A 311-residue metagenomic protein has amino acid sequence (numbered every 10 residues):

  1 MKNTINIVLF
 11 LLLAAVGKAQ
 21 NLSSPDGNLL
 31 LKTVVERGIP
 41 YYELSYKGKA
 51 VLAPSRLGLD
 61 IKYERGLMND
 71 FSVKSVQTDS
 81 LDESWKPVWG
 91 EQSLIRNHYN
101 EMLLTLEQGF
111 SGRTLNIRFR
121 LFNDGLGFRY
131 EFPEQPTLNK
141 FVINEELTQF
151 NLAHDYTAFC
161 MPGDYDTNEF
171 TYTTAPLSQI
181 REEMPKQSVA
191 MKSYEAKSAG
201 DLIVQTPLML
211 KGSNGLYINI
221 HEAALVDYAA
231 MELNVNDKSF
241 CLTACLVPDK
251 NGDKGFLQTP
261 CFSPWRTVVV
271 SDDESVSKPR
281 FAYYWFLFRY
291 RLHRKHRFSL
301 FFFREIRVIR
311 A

Functional and structural regions predicted by a protein language model:
M1-N21: Bacterial Sec-dependent N-terminal signal peptides
K2, Y290-R310: Short, low-complexity, charge-dense intrinsically disordered segments
L11, T206, F298-F301: N-terminal compositionally biased or targeting/leader segments
A15, S24-P25, S299-L300: Compositionally biased regions
N21-R291: N-terminal accessory beta-strand-rich subdomains and adjacent acidic, glycine-rich linkers that precede catalytic cores
